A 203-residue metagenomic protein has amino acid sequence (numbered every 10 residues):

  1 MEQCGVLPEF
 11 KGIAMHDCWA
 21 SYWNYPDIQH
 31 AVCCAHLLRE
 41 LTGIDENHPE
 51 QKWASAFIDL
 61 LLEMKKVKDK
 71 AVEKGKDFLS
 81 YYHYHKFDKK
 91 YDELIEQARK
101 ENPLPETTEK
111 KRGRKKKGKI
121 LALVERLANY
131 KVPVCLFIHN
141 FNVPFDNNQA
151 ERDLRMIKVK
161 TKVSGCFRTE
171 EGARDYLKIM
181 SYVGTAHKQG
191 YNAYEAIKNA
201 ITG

Functional and structural regions predicted by a protein language model:
M1-G203: Catalytic center-proximal scaffold of phosphoryl-transfer enzymes
